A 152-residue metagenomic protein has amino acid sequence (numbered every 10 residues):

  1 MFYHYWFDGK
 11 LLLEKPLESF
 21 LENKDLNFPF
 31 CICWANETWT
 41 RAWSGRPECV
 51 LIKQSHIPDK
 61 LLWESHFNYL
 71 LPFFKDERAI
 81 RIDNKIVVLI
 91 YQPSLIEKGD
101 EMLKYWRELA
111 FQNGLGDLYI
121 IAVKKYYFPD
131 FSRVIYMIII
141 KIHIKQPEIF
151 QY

Functional and structural regions predicted by a protein language model:
M1-Y152: Glycan-processing catalytic domains of CAZymes
